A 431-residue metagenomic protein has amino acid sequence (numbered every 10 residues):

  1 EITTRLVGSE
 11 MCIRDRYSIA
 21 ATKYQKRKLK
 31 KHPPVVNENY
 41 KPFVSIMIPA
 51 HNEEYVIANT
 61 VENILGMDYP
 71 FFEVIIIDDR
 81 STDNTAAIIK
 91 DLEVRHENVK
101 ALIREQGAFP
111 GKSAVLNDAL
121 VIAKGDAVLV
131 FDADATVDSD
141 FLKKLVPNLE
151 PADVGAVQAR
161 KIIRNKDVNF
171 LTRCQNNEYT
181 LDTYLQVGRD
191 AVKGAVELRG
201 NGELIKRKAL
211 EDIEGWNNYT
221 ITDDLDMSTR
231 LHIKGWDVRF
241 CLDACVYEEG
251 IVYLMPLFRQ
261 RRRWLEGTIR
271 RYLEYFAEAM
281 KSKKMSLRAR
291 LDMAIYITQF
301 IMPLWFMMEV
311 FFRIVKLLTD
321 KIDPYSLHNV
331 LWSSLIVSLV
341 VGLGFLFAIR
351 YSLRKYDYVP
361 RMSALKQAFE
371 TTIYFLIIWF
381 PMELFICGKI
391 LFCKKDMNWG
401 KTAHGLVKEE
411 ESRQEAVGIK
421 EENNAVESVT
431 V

Functional and structural regions predicted by a protein language model:
E1-G8, I13: Single conserved hydrophobic/aromatic residue that forms the stacking wall/gate of nucleotide- or nucleobase-binding
R16-K41, A277-M293, V315-V431: Juxtamembrane C-terminal module of membrane proteins
A21, E93, E97-E105, F109-V115 (+3 more regions): Long helical/loop segments within the catalytic core of UDP-sugar-dependent glycosyltransferases, especially the large
P42-S45, E73, E211, D226: Cell-envelope/extracellular polymer assembly enzymes that use nucleotide-activated donors
V44-E53, T60, M67, I77 (+1 more regions): A conserved hydrophobic helix/loop-capping motif in glycosyltransferases and polysaccharide synthases
V61-E105: Acidic donor-binding segment of Leloir-type glycosyltransferases
S228-V246: Catalytic donor-sugar/metal-binding loop of nucleotide-sugar-dependent glycosyltransferases
